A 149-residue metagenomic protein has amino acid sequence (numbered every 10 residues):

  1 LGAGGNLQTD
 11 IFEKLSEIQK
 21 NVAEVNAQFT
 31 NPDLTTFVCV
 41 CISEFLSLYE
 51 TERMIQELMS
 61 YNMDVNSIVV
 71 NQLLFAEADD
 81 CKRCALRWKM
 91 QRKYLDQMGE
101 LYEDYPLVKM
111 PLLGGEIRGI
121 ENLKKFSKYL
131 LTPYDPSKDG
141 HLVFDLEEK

Functional and structural regions predicted by a protein language model:
L1-L34: Switch- and interface-adjacent substructures of P-loop NTPase systems
V22-K149: C-terminal lobe/tail of nucleotide-utilizing enzymes
